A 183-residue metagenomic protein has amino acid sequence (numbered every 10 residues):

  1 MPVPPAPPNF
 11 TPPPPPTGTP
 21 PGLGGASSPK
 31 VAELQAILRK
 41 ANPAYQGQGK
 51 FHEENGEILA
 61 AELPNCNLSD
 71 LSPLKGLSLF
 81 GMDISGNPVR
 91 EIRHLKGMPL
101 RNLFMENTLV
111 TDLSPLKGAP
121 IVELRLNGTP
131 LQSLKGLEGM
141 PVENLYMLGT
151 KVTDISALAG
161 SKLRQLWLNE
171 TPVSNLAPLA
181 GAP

Functional and structural regions predicted by a protein language model:
P4, P12-N65, R164: The feature captures the LRR N-terminal capping module
P43-S69, G76-T111, P115-P183: Concave beta-strand-loop units of leucine-rich repeat
